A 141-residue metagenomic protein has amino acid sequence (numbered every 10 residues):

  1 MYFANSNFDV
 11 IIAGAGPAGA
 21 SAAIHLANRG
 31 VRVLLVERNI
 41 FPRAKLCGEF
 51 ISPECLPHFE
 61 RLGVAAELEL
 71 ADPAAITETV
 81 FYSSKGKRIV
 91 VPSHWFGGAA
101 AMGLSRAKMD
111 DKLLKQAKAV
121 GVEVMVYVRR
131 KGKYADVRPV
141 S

Functional and structural regions predicted by a protein language model:
Y2-A18, L34: Beta1/beta-strand and adjacent pyrophosphate-binding region of the FAD-binding site in flavoprotein oxidoreductases
S6-N7, P57, L68, A75 (+1 more regions): Conserved N-terminal helical subregion
I11-A13, I24-C47: Glycine-rich FAD pyrophosphate-binding loop
G16-S21, F50: Gly/Ser/Thr-rich beta-alpha loop segments that engage phosphate groups in nucleotides
A22, D72-P73: Structured catalytic core of nucleotide-sugar glycosyltransferases
R32-V33, A65, E123: Residue-level detector of anion-binding/catalytic polar loops
I40-E60, V64: Conserved N-terminal glycine-rich FAD pyrophosphate-binding loop of Rossmann-like flavoproteins
